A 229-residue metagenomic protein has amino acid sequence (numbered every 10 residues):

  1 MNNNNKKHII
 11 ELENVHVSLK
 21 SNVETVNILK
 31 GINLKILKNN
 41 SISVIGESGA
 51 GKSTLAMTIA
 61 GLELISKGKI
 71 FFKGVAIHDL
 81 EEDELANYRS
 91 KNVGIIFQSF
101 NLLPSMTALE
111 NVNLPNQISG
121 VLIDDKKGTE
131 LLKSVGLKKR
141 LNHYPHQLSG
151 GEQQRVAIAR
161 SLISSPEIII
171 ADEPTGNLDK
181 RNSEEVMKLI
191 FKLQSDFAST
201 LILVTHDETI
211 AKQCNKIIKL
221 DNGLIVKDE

Functional and structural regions predicted by a protein language model:
M1-S18, V226-E229: ABC-family P-loop ATPase nucleotide-binding domain
I9-I10, V15-L220: ABC family nucleotide-binding domain
I217-E229: H-loop (His-switch) and adjacent beta-strand-loop-beta switch element of ABC-type ATPase nucleotide-binding domains
